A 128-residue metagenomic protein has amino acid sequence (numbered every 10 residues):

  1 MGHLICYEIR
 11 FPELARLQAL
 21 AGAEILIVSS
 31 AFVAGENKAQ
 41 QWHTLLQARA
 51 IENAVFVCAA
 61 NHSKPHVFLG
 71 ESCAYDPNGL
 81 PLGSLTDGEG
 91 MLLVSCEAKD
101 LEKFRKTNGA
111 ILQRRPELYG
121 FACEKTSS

Functional and structural regions predicted by a protein language model:
M1-G2, I25: Beta-strand-turn-beta hairpins that frame and shape the catalytic cleft of phosphate-ester-processing enzymes
G2-H3, G83: A sequence-level detector of short linear motifs
I9-L92: CN hydrolase (nitrilase-like) catalytic-core segments centered on the catalytic cysteine and neighboring Lys/Glu
H62-S128: C-terminal beta-strand edge segments of enzyme domains
